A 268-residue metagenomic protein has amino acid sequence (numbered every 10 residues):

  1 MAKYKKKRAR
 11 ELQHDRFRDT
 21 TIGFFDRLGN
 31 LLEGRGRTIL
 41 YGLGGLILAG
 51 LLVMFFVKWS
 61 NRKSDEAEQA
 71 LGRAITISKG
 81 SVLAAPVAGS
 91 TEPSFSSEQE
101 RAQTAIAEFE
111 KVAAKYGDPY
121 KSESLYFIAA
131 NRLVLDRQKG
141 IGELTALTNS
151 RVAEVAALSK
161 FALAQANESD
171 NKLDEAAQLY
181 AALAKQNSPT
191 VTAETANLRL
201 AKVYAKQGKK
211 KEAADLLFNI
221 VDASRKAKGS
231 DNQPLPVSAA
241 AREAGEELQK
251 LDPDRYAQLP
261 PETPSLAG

Functional and structural regions predicted by a protein language model:
M1-G268: Acidic, polar-rich low-complexity tracts and alpha-helical solenoid repeat scaffolds
